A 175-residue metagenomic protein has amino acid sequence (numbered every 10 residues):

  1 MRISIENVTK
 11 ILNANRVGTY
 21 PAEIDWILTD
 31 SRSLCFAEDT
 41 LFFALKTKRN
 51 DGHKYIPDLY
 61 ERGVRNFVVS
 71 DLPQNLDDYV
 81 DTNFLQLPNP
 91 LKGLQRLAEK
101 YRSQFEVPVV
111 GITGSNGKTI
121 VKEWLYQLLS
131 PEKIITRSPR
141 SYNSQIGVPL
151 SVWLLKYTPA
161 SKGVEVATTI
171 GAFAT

Functional and structural regions predicted by a protein language model:
M1-R96: N-terminal leader/targeting and accessory segments in enzymes
L12, K92-T175: Phosphate-binding loop of NTP-binding sites
